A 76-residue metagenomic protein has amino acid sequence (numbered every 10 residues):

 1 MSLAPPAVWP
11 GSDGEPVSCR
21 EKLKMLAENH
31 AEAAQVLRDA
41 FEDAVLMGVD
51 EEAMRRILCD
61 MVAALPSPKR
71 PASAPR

Functional and structural regions predicted by a protein language model:
S2, A7, V45, A64-R76: Membrane engagement elements in two modes
S2-R38: N-terminal acidic leader/helix
M25-K69: Amphipathic, hydrophobic secondary-structure cores in small proteins
